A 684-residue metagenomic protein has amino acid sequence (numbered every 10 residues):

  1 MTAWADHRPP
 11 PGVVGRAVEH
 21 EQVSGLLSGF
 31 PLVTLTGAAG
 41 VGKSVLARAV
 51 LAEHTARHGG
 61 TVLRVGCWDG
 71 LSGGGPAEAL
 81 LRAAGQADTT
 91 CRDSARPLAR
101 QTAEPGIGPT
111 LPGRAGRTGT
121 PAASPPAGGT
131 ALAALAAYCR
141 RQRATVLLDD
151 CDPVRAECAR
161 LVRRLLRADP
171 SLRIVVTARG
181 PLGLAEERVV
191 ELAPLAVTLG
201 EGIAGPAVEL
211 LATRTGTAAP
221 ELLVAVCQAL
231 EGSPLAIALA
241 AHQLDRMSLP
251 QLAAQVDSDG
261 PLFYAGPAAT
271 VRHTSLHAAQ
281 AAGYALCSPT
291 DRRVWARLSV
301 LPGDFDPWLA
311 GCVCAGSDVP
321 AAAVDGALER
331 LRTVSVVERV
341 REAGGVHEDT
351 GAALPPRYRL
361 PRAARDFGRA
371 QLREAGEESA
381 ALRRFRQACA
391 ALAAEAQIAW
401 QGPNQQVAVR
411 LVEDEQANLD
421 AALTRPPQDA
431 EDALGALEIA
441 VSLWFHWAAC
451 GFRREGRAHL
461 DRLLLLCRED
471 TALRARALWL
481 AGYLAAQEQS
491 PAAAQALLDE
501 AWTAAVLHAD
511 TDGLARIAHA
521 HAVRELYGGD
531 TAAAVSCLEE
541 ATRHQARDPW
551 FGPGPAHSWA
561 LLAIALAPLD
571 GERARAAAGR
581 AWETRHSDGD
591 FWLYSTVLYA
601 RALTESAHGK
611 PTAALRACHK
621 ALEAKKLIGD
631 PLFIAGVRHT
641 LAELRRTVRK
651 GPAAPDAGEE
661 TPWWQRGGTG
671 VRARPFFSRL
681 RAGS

Functional and structural regions predicted by a protein language model:
M1-G25: Conserved adenine-nucleotide phosphate-binding loops and their immediately adjacent elements
A3, L199-G200, T215, A219-L223 (+2 more regions): Loop-to-helix "switch" segment enriched in basic and acidic residues adjacent to catalytic/ligand pockets
W4, R16-V18, V45-L46, G75-R82 (+6 more regions): Alpha-helical sensor/transducer elements of the RecA-like P-loop NTPase core
S24-G29, G40, A49-G60, R100-Q101 (+3 more regions): A conserved switch/coupling segment of P-loop NTPase cores
S44-L51, V162, Q280-R383, Q387 (+1 more regions): C-terminal boundary/linker of central alpha/beta nucleotide-binding cores
A99, S124, E201-V208, A212-T213 (+7 more regions): A eukaryote-biased feature capturing mid-to-C-terminal, repeat/solenoid-rich segments of large proteins, strongly
V294-L298, R365, R386, L392-A396 (+1 more regions): Short, well-ordered secondary-structure microsegments that present a prominent hydrophobic/aromatic side chain
L437-C450, A475-S490, G513-D530, P553-L569 (+3 more regions): Tandem amphipathic alpha-helical repeat scaffolds
